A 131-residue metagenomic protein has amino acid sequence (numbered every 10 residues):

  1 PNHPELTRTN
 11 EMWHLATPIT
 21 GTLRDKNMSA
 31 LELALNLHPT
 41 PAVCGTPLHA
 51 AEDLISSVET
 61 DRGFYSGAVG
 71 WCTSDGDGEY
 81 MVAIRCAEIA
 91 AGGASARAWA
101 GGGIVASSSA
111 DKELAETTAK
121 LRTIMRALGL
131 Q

Functional and structural regions predicted by a protein language model:
P1-S56, G129: Contiguous alpha-helical scaffold segments within structured protein domains that host functional hotspots
P41-Q131: Glycine-rich, small/acidic residue-mixed loop/short-helix segments
